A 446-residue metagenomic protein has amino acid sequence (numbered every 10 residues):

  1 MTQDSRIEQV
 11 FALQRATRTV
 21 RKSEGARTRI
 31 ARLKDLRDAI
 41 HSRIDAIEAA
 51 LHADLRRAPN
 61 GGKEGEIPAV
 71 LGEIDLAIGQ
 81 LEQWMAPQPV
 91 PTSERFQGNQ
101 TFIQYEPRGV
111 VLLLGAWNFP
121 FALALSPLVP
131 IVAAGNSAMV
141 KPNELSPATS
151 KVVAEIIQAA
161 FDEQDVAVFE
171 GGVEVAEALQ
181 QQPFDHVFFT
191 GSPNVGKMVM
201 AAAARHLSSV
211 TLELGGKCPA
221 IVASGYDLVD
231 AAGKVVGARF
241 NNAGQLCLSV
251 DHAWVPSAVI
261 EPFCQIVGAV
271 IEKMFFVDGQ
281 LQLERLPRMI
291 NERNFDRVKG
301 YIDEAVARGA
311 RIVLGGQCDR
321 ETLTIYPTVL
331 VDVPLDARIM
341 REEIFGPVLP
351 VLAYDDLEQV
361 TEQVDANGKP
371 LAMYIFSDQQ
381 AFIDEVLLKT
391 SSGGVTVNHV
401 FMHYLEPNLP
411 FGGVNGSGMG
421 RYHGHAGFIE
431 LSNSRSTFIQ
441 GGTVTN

Functional and structural regions predicted by a protein language model:
M1-F102: N-terminal Rossmann-like NAD(P)+-binding subdomain of aldehyde/semialdehyde dehydrogenases
I7, A26, I44, L228 (+4 more regions): Residues at or immediately preceding the N-termini of alpha-helices
R18, K22, R37-I40, I44 (+16 more regions): Structural signal for hydrophobic packing residues in well-ordered secondary-structure cores of soluble enzyme domains
G25, T324-N446: Conserved C-terminal structural/oligomerization subdomain of aldehyde/semialdehyde dehydrogenase
R29, I74, G135, V166 (+7 more regions): Residue-level signal for inorganic ion chemistry
P91-D230, Y354: Rossmann-like NAD(P) dinucleotide-binding subdomain of oxidoreductase/dehydrogenase enzymes
F161, N194-P334, L357, V397 (+1 more regions): ALDH superfamily catalytic-core signature
